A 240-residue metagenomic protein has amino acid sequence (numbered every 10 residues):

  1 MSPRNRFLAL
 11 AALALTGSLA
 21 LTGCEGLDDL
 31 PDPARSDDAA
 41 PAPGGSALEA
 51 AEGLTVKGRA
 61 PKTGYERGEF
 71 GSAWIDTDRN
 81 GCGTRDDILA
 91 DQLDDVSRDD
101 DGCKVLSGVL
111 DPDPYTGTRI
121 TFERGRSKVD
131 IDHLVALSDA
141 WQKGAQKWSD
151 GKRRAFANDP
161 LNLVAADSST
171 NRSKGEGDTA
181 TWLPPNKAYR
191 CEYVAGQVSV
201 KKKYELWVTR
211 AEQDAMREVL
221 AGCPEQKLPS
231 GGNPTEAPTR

Functional and structural regions predicted by a protein language model:
M1-A11: Bacterial N-terminal signal peptides that target proteins for export
A12-G17: Hydrophobic helical h-region of N-terminal Sec-dependent signal peptides in bacterial secretory/periplasmic proteins
A20-G23: C-terminal motif of bacterial Sec signal peptides marking the signal peptidase cleavage site
E25-D28: Bacterial signal peptide processing site
D32-E69: N-terminal low-complexity, Pro/Thr/Ser-rich intrinsically disordered segments that act as propeptides or flexible
W74-D78: Acidic, divalent-cation-chelating loop motifs in proteins
R79-G83: Acidic, glycine-anchored loop motifs typical of Ca2+
P114-R240: Domain-level detector of nuclease and nuclease-like folds in predominantly extracellular/periplasmic contexts
